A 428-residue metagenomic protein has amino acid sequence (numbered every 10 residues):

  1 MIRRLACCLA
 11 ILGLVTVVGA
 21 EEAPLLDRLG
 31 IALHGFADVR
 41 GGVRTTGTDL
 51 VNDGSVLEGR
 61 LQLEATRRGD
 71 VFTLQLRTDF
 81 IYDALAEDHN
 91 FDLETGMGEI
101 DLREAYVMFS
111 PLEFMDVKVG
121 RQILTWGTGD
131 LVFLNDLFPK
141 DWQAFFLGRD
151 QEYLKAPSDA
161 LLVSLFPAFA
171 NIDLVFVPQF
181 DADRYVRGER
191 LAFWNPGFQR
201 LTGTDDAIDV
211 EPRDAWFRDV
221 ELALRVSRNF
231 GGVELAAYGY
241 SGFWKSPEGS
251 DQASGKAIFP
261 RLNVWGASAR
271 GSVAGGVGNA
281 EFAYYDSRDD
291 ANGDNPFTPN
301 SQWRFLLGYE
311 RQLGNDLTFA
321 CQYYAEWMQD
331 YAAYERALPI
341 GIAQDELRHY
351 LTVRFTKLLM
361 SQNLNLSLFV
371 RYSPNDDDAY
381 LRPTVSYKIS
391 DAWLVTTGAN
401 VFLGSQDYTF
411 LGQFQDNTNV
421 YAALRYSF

Functional and structural regions predicted by a protein language model:
P24-T46, R67, F72-L76, L366: Transmembrane beta-strand segments of Gram-negative outer membrane beta-barrel proteins
V39-T45, G69-V71, F80-A84, I123-T125 (+11 more regions): Transmembrane beta-strands of outer-membrane beta-barrel pores
L50-L57, L93-E99, Q151-Y153, D214-R218 (+5 more regions): Replace "Gram-negative outer membrane beta-barrel proteins" with "bacterial and organellar outer membrane beta-barrel
L57-L63, I100-A105, P157-L161, V220-L224 (+5 more regions): Hydrophobic, lipid-facing positions within transmembrane beta-strands of outer-membrane proteins
T66-F193, G231, G404: Outer membrane beta-barrel
R68-V71, Y240-G242, R270-N292, P296-R371: Detector for outer-membrane/organellar transmembrane beta-barrel domains, recognizing the amphipathic beta-strand
V71-Q75, M115-V117, F169-I172, G232-L235 (+4 more regions): Repeated loop/turn-to-beta-strand initiation elements of outer-membrane beta-barrel proteins
V163, F355, V401, F414-F428: Outer-membrane beta-barrel "beta-signal"
